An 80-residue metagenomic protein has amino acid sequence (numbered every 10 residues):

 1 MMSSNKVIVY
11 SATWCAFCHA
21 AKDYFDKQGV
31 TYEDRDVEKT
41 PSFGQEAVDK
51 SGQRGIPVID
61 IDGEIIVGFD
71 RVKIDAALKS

Functional and structural regions predicted by a protein language model:
M1-Q28: Local sequence-structure signature of Cys/Sec-based thiol-disulfide redox active-site neighborhoods
S3, Q45-V48: Short secondary-structure transition/capping segments
A16, S42, K73: Short alpha-helical
C18, F69, A77: Residues that scaffold the ATP/ADP-binding catalytic core of kinase and kinase-like folds
T31-G44, Q53: Thiol-based oxidoreductase modules, predominantly thioredoxin-like and allied folds used for disulfide exchange
P57-I66: A short, hydrophobic beta-strand/beta-hairpin element that forms part of a small beta-sheet core
I74-S80: Thiol-/selenol-based redox modules, centered on thioredoxin-like and closely related oxidoreductase domains
